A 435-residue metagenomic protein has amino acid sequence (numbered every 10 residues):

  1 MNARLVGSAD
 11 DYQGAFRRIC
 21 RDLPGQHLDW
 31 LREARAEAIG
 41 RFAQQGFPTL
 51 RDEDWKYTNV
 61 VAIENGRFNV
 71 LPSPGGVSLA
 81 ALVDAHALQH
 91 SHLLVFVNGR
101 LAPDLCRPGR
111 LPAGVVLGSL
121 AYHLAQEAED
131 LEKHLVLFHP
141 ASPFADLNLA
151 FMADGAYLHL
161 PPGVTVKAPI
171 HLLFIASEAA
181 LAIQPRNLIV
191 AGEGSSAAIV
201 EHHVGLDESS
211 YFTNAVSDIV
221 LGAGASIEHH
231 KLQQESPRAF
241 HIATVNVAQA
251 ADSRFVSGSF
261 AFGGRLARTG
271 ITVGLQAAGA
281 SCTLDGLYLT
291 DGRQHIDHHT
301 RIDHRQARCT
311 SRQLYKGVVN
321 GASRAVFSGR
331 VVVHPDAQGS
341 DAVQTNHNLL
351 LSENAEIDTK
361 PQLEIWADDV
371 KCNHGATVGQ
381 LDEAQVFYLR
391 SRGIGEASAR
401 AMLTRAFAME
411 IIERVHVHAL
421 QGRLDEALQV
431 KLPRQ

Functional and structural regions predicted by a protein language model:
N2, A113, L120-I394, A408-Q435: Conserved beta-strand/loop scaffold segments within soluble protein domains that form the structured core and edges
N2-A141, A145-D146, L314, N320: N-terminal amphipathic, basic helical "cap/leader" segment at the start of enzyme domains
